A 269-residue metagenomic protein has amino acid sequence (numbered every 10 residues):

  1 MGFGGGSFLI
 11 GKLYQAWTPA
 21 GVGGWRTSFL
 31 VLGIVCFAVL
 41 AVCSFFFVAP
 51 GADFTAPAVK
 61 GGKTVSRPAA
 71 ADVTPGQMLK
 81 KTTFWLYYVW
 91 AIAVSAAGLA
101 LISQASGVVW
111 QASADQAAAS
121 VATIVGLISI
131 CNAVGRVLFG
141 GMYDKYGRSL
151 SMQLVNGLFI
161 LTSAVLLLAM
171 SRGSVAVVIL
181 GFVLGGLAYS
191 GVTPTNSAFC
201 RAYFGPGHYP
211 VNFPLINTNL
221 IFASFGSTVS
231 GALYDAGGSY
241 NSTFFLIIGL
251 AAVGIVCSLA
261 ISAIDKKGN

Functional and structural regions predicted by a protein language model:
M1, I92, G126-I130, G157 (+1 more regions): Transmembrane alpha-helical cores of Major Facilitator Superfamily
F3, Y189, Y203-G237: A late C-terminal transmembrane helix in Major Facilitator Superfamily
S7-A20, V109-W110, M142-Y143, S230-G238: Interfacial helix-cap and linker-helix signal at transmembrane-aqueous boundaries of multi-pass secondary transporters
S7-I10, G76-F139, G226-S230: Extracytoplasmic gate region of multi-pass secondary transporters
L13, W17, Q104-D115, F199-C200 (+2 more regions): Membrane-interface helix caps of multi-pass secondary transporters
R26-F46, F244-A260: Symmetry-related core transmembrane helices of the 12-TM Major Facilitator Superfamily/SLC fold
A49-D72, G268-N269: Flexible cytoplasmic inter-helical loops of multi-pass small-molecule transporters
A97, S120-F199: C-terminal transmembrane helical hairpin of 12-TM major facilitator-type secondary transporters
